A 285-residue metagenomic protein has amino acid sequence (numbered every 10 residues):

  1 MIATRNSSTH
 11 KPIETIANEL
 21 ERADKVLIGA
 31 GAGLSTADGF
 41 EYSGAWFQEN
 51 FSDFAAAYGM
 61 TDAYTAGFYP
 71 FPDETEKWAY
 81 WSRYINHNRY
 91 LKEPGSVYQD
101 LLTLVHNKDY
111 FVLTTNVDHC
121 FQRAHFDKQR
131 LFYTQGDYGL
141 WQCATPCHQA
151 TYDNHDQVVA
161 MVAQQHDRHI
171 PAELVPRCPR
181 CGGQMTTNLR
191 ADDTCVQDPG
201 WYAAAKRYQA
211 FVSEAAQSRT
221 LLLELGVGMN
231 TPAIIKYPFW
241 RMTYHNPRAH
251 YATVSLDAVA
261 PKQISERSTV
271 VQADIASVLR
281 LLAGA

Functional and structural regions predicted by a protein language model:
M1-A285: Conserved catalytic alpha/beta core of Sir2/sirtuin-type deacylases, generalized to analogous enzyme cores that bind
